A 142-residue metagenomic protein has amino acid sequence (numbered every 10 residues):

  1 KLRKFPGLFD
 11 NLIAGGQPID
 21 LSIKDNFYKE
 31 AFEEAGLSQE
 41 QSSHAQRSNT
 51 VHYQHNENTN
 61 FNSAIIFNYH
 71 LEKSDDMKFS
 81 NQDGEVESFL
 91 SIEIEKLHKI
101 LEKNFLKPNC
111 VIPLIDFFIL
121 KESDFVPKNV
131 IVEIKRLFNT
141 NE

Functional and structural regions predicted by a protein language model:
K1-E33, L37, R47-N49, F138-E142: Conserved Nudix-box catalytic region and its N-terminal flanking loop in Nudix hydrolases and closely related
K1-L2, G36-K78: Active-site segment of metal-dependent pyrophosphate-handling enzymes, primarily the Nudix hydrolase catalytic core
F5, F9, N62, I66-N68 (+1 more regions): Nudix hydrolase/Nudix homology domain
A14, T50, S74, V86 (+1 more regions): An acidic- and aromatic-residue-enriched active-site/binding cleft used to recognize and process polar
D20, N58, K103-N104: Generic alpha-helical structural element
